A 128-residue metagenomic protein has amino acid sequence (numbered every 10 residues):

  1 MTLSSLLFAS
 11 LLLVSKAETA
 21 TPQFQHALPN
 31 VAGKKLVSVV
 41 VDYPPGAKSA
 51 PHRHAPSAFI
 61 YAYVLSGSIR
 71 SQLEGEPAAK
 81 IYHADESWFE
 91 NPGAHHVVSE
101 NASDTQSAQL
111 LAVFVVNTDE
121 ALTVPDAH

Functional and structural regions predicted by a protein language model:
L3-L12: Hydrophobic helical h-region of N-terminal Sec-dependent signal peptides in bacterial secretory/periplasmic proteins
L11-T19: Sec/Tat signal peptide C-region and signal peptidase I cleavage site
A20-P51, S57: A short glycine-rich, His/Asp/Glu-containing loop-to-beta-strand
L28-G33, Y43-P45, L73-G93: Short acidic-glycine-tyrosine-enriched beta hairpin
G33-S38, P56-F59, P77, G93 (+1 more regions): Extracytoplasmic
S49-A55, L73, K80-I81, S99-A102: Short histidine-centered beta-strand/loop micro-motifs that create catalytic or ligand/metal-coordination sites
S57-E76, A84-E86: Glycine- and acidic-residue-biased ligand/ion/polar-headgroup-sensing regions
R70, A78, A94-A121: Ligand-binding loop in jelly-roll beta-barrel domains
